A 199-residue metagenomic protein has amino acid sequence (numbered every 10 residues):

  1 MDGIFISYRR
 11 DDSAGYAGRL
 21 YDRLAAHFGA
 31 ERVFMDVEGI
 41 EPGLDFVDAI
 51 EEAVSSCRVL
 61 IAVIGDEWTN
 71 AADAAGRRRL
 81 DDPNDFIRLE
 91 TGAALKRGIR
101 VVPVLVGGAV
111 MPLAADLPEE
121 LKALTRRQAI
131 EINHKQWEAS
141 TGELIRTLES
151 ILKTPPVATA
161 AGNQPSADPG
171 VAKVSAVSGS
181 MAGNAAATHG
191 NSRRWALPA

Functional and structural regions predicted by a protein language model:
M1-R77, P83-I87, T91-I99, G107 (+2 more regions): Conserved N-terminal substructure of TIR/SEFIR domains
D2, D12, G18, T91-L95 (+4 more regions): Cytosolic linker/terminal segments flanking nucleotidyl-cyclase catalytic modules
A26, D116-R126: Short, conserved catalytic or adaptor-binding loops enriched in Gly and charged residues
I61, V104, L117: Extended interaction regions within the primary functional domain
G108-M111, A115-P118: A cross-family acyltransferase "interaction/gating" segment
